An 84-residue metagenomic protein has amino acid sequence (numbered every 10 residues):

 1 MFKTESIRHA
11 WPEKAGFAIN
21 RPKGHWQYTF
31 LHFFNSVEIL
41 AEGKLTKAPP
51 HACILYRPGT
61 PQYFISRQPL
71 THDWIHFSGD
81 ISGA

Functional and structural regions predicted by a protein language model:
M1-P49, T60, S66-P69, D80-G83: Generic protein-terminus/edge-of-domain signal
I75: Glycine/small-residue-rich loop that forms an oxyanion/phosphate-binding "nest" at active or ligand-binding sites
